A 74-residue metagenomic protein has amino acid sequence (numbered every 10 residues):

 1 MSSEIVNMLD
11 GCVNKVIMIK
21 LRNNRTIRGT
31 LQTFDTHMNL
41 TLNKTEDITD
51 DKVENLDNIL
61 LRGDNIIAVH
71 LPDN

Functional and structural regions predicted by a protein language model:
M1-N74: Conserved RNA-binding domains used in RNP assembly and mRNA/RNA metabolism
